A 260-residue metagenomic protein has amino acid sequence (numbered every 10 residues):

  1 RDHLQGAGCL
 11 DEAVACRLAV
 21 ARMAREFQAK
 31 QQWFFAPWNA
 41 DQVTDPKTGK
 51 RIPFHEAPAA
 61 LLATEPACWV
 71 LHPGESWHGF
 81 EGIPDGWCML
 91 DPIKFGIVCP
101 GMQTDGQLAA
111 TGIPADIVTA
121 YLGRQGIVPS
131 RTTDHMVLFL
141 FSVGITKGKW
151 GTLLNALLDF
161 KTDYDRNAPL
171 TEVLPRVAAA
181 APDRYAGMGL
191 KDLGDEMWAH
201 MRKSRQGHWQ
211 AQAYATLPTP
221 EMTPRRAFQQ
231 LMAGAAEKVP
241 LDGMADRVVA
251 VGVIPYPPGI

Functional and structural regions predicted by a protein language model:
H3-I260: Non-catalytic terminal extensions of PLP-dependent enzymes
